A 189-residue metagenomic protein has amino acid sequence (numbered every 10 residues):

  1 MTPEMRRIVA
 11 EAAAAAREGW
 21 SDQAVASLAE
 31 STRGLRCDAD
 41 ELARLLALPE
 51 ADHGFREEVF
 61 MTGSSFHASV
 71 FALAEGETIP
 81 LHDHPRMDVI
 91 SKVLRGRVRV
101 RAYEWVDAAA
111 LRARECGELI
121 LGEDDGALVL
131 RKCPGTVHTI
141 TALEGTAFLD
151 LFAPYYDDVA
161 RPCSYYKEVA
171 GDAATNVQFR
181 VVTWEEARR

Functional and structural regions predicted by a protein language model:
M1-R189: Jelly-roll (double-stranded beta-helix
